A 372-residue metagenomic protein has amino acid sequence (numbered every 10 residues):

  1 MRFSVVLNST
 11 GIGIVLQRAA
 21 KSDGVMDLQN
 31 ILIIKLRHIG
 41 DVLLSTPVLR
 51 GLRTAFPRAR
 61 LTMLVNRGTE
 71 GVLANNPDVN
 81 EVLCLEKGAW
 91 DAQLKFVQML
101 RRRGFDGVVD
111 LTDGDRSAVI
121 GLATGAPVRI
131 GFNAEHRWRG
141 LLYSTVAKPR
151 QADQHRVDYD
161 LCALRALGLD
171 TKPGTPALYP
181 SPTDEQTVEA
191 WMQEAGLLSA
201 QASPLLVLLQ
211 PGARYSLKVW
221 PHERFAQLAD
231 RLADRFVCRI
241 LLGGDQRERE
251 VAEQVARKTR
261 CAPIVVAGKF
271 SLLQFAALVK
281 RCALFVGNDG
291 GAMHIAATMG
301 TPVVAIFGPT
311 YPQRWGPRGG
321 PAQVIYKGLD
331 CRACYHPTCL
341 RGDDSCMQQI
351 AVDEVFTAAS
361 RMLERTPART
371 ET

Functional and structural regions predicted by a protein language model:
R2-T372: Catalytic machinery of carbohydrate-active enzymes, primarily nucleotide-sugar-dependent glycosyltransferases
